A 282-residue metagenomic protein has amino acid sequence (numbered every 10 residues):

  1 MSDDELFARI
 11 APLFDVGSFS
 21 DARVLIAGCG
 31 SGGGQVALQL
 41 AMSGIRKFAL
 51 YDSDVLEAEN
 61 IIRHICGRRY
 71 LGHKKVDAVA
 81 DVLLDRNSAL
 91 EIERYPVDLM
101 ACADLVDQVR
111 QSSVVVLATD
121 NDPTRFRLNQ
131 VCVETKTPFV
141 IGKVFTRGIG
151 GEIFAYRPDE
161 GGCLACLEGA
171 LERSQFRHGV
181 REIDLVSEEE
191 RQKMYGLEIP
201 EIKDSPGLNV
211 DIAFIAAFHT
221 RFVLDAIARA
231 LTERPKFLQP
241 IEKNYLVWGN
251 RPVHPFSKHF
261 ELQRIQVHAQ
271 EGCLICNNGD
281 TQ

Functional and structural regions predicted by a protein language model:
M1, D107-V114, A118-Q282: Glycine-rich phosphate/adenylate-binding loop
M1-L25: N-terminal charged helix/coil linker that caps or initiates catalytic domains
L25-C29, L50: Hydrophobic Val/Ile/Leu positions in short beta-strands of Rossmann-like dinucleotide-binding domains
G32-G33: Hydrophobic/small residue at the entry helix of a nucleotide-binding pocket
A37-L38, N129: Generic hydrophobic/aromatic pocket-lining and core-packing "Φ" positions
I45, L50-S88: Glycine-rich phosphate-binding loop and adjoining beta1-alpha1-beta2 segment of Rossmann-like nucleotide-binding folds
Y51-S53, Y95, G142: The conserved SAM/SAH-binding core of class I Rossmann-like methyltransferase domains, concentrating on the hydrophobic
A78-V114, T119-R125: A structured beta-alpha segment of the ubiquitous adenosine-cofactor-binding alpha/beta core
